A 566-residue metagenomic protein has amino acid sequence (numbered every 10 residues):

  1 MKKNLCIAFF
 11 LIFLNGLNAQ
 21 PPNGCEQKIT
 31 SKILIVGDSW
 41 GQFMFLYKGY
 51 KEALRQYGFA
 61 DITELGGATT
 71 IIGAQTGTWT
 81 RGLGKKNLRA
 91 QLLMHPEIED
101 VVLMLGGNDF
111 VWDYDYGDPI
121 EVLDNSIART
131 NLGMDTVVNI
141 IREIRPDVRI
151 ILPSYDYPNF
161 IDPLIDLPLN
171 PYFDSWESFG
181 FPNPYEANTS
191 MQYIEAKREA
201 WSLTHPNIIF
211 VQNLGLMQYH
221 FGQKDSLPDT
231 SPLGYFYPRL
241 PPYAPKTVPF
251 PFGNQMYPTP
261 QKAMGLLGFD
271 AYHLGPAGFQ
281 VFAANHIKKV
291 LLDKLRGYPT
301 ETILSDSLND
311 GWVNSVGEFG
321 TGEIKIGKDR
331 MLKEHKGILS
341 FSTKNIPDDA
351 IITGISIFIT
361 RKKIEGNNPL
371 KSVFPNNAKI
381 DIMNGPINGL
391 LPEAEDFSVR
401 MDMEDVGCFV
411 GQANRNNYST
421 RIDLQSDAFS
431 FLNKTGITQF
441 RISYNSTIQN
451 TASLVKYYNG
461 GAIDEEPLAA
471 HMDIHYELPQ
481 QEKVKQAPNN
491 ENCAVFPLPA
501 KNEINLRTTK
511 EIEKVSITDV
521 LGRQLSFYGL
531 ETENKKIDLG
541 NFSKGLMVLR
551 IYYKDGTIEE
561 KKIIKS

Functional and structural regions predicted by a protein language model:
N4-F13: Sec-dependent N-terminal signal peptides
T30-V36, W40-A128: Conserved SGNH/GDSL esterase-like catalytic core that processes O-acyl groups on lipids and polysaccharides
K85-G265, F269: Alpha-helical cap/lid subdomain in secreted, periplasmic, or secretory-pathway luminal O-acyl-processing enzymes
G297-K344, N445-Q449, N459-E477: Flexible, small-residue-rich N-terminal segments that precede or flank a structured functional core
E334-H335, I346-S356: Extended extracellular/luminal ectodomain segments enriched in beta-structured repeat modules
F341, I351-I364, M472: A short beta-strand element within beta-rich, extracytoplasmic domains of secreted/secretory-pathway proteins
I364-I437: Beta-strand-rich interaction/scaffold domains
P488-F496, A500-S566: C-terminal outer-membrane/trafficking sorting elements
